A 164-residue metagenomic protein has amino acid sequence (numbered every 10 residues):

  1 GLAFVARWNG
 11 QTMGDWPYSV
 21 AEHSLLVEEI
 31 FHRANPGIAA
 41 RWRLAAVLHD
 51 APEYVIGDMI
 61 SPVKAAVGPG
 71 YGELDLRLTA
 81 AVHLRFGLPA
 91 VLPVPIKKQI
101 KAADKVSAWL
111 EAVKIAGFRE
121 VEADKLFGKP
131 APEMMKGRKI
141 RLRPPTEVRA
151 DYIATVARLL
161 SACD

Functional and structural regions predicted by a protein language model:
G1-D164: Metal-dependent phosphohydrolase cores
